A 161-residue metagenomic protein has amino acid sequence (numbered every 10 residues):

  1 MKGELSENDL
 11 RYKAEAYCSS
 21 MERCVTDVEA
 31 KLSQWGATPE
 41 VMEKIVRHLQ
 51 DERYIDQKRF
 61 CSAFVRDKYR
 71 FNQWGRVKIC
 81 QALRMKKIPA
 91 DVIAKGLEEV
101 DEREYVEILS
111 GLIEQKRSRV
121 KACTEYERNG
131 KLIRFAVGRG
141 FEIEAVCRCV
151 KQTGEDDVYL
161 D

Functional and structural regions predicted by a protein language model:
M1-D161: An alpha-helical, amphipathic repeat domain used for nucleic-acid recognition, typified by the mTERF helical solenoid
